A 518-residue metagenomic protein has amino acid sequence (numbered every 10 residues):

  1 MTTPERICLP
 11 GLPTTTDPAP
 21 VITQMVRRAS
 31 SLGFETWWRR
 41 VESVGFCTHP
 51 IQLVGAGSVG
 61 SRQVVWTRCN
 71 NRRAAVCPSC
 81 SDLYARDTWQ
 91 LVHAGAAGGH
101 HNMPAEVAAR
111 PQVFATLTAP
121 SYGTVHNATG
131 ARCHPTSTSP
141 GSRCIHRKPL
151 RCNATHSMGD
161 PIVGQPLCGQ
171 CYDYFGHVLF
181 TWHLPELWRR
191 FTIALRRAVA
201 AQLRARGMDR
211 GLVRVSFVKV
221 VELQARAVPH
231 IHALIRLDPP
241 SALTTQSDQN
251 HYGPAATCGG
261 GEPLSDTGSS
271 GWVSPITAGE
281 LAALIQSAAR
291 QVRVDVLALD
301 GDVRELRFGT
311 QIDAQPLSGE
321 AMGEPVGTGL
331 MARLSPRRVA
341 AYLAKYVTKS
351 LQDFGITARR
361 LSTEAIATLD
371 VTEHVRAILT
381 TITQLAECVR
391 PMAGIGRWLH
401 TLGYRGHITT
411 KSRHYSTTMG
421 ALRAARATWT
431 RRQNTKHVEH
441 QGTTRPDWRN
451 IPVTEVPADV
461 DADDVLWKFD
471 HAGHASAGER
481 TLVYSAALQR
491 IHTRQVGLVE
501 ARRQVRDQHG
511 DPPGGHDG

Functional and structural regions predicted by a protein language model:
M1-A85, A94, R304-G518: Long, low-complexity, charged/polar intrinsically disordered accessory regions
R72, W182-E186, R190, I276 (+3 more regions): Generic recognition of stable, solvent-exposed alpha-helical segments in well-folded globular domains
C77, A115, M208-Q246, L343: Histidine-centered divalent-metal-coordination microenvironment in nucleic-acid enzymes
L83, R190, A194, A198 (+2 more regions): Generic, well-ordered alpha-helical scaffold segments in large soluble proteins
A85-W89, H93, G123-A128, A242-T245 (+1 more regions): Short helix/loop capping segments that flank catalytic or ligand/cofactor-binding pockets
A97, H101-L223: Signature for HUH/AEP ssDNA processing cores
H177, T181, G271-P275, R307 (+1 more regions): Hydrophobic alpha-helical scaffolding
L234-G301: Helical (often loop-to-helix) elements that flank the catalytic cores of nucleotide-handling enzymes
